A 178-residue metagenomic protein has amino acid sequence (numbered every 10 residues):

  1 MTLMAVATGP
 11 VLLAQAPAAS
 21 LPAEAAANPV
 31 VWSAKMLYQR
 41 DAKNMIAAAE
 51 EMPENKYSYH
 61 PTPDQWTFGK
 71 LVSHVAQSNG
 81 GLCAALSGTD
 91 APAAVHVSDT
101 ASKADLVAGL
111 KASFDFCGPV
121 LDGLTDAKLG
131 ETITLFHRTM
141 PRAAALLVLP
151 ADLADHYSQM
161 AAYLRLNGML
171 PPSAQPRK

Functional and structural regions predicted by a protein language model:
M1-V11: Bacterial N-terminal signal peptides
L12-A18: Boundary at the C-terminal end of the N-terminal hydrophobic targeting segment
S20-V30, L86-D99: Acidic/histidine-rich, surface-exposed loop or edge segments in extracytoplasmic proteins
K35-Q39, K43-A49, K56-V95, T134-K178: Short, contiguous alpha-helical
A48, T100-T134, M140-H156: Acidic/histidine-rich alpha-helical segments that form the ligand environment of transition-metal centers
P53-Y57, S87, D122, D126-L129: Short, flexible helix-adjacent loops and helix caps
